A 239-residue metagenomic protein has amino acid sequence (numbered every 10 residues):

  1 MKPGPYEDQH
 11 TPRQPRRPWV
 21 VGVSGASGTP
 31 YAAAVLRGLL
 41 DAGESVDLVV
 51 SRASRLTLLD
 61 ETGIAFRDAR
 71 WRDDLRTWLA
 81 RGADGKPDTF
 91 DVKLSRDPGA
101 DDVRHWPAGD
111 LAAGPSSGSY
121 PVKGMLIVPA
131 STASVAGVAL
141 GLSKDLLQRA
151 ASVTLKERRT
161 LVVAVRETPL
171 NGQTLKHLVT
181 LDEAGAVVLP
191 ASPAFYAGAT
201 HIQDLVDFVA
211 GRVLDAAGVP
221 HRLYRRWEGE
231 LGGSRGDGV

Functional and structural regions predicted by a protein language model:
K2-L161, P169-V239: A cross-family phosphate/adenosyl-ligand binding-site feature
R166: Short, loop-centered acidic/histidine patches that primarily coordinate divalent metals
